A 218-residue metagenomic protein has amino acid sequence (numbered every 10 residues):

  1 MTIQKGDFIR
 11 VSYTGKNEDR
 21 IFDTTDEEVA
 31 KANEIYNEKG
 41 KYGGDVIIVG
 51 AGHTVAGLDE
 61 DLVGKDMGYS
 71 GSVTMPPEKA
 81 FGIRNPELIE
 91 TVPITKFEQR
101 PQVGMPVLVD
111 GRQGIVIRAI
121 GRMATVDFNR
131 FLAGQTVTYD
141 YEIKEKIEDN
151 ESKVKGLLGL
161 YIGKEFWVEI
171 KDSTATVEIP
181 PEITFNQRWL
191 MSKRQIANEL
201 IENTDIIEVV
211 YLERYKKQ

Functional and structural regions predicted by a protein language model:
M1-Q218: FKBP-type peptidyl-prolyl cis-trans isomerases
